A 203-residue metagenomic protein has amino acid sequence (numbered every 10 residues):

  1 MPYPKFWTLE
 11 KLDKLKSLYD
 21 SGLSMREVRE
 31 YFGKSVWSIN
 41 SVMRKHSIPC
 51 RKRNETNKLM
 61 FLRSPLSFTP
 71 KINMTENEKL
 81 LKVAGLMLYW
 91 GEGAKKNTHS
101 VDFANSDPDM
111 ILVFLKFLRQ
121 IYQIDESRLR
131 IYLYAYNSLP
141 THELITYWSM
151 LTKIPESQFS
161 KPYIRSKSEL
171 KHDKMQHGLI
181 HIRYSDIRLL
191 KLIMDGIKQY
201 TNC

Functional and structural regions predicted by a protein language model:
M1-P4: Short, Lys/Arg-enriched N-terminal segment that forms or immediately precedes the first helix of a structured domain
W7-L23: Short, amphipathic alpha-helical "recognition" segments used to contact nucleic acids or chromatin
E27-E30: Short alpha-helical "recognition helix" segments of helix-turn-helix
F32, M43: DNA major-groove recognition helix of helix-turn-helix
W37: Key DNA-contact positions within bacterial/archaeal DNA-binding proteins
S47-L66: Short Lys/Arg-enriched helix C-cap and helix-to-coil transition segments that create basic nucleic-acid-contact patches
P70-I121: Intein-associated homing endonuclease modules of the LAGLIDADG/DOD-type, together with closely related HINT-family
H142-C203: C-terminal regulatory/effector modules of DNA-binding transcriptional regulators
